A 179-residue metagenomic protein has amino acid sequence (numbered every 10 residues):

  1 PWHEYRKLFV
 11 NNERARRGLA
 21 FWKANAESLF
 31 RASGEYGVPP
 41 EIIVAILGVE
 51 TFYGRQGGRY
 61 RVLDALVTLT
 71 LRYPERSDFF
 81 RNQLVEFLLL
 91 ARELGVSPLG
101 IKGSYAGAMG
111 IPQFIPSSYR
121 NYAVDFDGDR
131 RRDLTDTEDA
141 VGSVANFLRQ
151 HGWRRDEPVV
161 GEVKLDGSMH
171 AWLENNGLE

Functional and structural regions predicted by a protein language model:
P1-E179: Catalytic glycan-binding domains that act on GlcNAc-containing polysaccharides
